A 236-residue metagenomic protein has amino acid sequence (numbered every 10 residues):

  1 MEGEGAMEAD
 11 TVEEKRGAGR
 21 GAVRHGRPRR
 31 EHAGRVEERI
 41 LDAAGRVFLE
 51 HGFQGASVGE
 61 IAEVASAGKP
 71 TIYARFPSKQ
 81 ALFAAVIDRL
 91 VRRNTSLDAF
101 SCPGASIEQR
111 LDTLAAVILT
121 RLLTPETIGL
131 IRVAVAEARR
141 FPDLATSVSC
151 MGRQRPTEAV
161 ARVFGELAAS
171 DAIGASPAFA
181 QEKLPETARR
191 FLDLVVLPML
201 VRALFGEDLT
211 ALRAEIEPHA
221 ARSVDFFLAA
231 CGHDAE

Functional and structural regions predicted by a protein language model:
M1-H25, G165, A169-S170, P185-E236: C-terminal peripheral helix-coil segments that are non-catalytic and often amphipathic
E2-A67, A74-A81: Basic, helix-initiating cap at the start of DNA-binding domains
E60, A105-R110, F179-E186: A conserved beta-strand->loop->alpha-helix hinge within the catalytic CA
S78, R140-P142: Short loop-to-helix capping motifs
A84, D88, R92, A116 (+8 more regions): Generic alpha-helical structural context detector
A84-A115, T120-L122, E126, L130 (+1 more regions): Amphipathic alpha-helical linker/stalk segments
L90, N94-D98, E126, P142 (+6 more regions): Short amphipathic alpha-helical interaction/hinge segments
Q109, R121, I128-G129, V133 (+3 more regions): Amphipathic alpha-helical packing segments from all-alpha helical-bundle domains
